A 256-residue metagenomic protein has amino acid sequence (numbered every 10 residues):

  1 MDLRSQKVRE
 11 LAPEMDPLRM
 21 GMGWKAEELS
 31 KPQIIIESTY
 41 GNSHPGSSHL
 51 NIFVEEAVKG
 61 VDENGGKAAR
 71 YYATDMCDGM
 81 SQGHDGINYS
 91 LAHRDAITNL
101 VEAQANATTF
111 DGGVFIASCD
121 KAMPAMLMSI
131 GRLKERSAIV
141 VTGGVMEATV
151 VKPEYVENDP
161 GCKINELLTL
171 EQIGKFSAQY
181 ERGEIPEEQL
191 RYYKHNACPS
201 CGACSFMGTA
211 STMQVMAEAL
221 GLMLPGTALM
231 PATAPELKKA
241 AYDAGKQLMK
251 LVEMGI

Functional and structural regions predicted by a protein language model:
M1-K31, E63: N-terminal amphipathic/basic leader segments beginning at the initiator methionine
M1-V8, E37-T39, S81-D85, A107-F110 (+2 more regions): A generic short-segment signal for beta-strand/edge and adjacent turn/coil regions
D2, A26-S30, T74, D95 (+2 more regions): N-proximal short alpha-helices
Q6, W24, G41-H49, C204 (+1 more regions): A short N-terminal beta->alpha junction/helix N-cap motif
R19, S30, G41, N51 (+3 more regions): Generic, ordered loop/turn and secondary-structure boundary motif
W24, G66, G221-L222: Short aromatic/hydrophobic-glycine micro-motifs
E27-V140, M146: Long, structured ligand/cofactor-binding scaffold of large enzymes
S90-I256: Active-site cavity-forming subdomains of large catalytic enzyme subunits
